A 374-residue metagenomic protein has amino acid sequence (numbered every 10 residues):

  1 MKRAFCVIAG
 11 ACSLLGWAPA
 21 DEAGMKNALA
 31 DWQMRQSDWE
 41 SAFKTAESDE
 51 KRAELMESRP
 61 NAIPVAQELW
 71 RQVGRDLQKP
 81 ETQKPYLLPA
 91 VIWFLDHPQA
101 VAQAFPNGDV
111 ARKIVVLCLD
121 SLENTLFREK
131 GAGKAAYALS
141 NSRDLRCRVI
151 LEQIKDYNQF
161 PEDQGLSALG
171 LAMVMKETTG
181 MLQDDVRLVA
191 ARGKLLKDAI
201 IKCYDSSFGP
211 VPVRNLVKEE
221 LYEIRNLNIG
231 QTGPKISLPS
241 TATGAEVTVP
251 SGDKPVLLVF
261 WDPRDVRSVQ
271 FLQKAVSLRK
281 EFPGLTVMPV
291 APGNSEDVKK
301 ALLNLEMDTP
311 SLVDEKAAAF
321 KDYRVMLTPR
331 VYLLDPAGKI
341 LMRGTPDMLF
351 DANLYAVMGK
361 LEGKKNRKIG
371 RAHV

Functional and structural regions predicted by a protein language model:
M25-D49, T82-A100, N124-S140, G165-E177: Amphipathic alpha-helical repeat scaffolds of TPR domains
S58-R71, F105-V116, S140-V149, L188-L196: Helix-turn-helix repeat elements of alpha-solenoid scaffolds
P85, N158, E162-Q164, P212: Residue signature of alpha-solenoid helical repeat architecture, marking inter-repeat boundaries and helix-start
I92-Q159: Alpha-helical adaptor scaffolds
V186, A190-T243, V249-G252: N-proximal helix/coil linker or "cap" segments that precede and/or mark the start of modular domains
E246-A275: Short active-site neighborhood of thiol/selenol oxidoreductases, capturing the structured segment around
G252, L303-D308, D314-V357: Thiol/disulfide oxidoreductase modules built on the thioredoxin-like
R264-L305, E315-D322, R371: Structural microenvironment flanking redox-active thiols in thiol-disulfide oxidoreductases
